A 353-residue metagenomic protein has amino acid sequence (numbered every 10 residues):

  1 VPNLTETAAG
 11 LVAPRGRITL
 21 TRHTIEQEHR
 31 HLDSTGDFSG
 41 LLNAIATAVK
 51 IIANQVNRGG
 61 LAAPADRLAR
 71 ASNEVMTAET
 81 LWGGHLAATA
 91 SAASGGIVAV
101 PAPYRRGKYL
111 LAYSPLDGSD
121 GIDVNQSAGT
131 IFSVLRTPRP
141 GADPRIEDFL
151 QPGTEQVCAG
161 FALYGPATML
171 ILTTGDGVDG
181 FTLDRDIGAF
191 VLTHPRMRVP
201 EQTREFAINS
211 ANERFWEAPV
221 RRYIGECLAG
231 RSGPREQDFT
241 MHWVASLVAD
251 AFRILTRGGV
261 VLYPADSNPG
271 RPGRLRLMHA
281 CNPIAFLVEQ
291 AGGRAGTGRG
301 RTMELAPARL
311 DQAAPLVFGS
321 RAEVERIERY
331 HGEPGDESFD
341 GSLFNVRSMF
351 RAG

Functional and structural regions predicted by a protein language model:
V1-A63, L68-T89, S94-G353: IMPase-like, lithium-sensitive Mg2+-dependent phosphomonoesterase catalytic core
